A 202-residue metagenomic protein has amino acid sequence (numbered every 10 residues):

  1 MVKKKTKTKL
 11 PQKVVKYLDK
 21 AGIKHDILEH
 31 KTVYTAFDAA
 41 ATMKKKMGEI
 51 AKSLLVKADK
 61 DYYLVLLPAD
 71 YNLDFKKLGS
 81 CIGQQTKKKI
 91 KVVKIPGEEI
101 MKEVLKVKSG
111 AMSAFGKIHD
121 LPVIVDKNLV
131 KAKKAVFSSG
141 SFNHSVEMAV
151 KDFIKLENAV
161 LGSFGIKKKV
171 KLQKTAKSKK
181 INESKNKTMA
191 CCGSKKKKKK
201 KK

Functional and structural regions predicted by a protein language model:
M1-K202: Extended, low-hydrophobicity, polar/charged segments
